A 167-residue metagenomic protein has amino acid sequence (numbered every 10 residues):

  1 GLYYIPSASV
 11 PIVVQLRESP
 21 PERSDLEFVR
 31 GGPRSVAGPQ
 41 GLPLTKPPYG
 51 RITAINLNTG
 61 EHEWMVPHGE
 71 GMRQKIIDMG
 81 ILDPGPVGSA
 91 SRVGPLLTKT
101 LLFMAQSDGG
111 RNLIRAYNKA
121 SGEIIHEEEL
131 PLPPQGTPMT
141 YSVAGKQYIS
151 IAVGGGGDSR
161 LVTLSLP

Functional and structural regions predicted by a protein language model:
G1-Q15, S19, N56-N58: Long hydrophobic segments that form regular secondary structure
L2-S7, P33-S35, G41, S89-G109 (+1 more regions): Repeat-blade elements of multi-bladed beta-propeller folds
V10-K46: Short, conserved, GDST-rich strand-edge loop motifs in beta-rich repeat architectures
I12-S19, R111-R115, G157-S165: Structural motif
G50, N112, G136, Q147 (+1 more regions): Repetitive beta-architecture junctions, highlighting loop-to-beta-strand starts across blade-like repeats
L57-N58, N118-S121, P167: Short loop/turn segments that connect beta-strands within beta-propeller blades
G69-V93, L113, S121-A144: Conserved blade-ending motifs and adjacent loop-strand segments that build the rim/top face of beta-propeller domains
